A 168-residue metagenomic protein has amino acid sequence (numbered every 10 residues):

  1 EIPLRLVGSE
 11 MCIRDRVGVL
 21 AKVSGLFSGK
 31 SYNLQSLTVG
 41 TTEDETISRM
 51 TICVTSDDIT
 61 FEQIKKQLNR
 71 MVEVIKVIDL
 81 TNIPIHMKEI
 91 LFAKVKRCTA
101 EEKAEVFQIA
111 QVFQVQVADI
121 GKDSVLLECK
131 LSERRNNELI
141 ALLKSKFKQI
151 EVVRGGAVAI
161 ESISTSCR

Functional and structural regions predicted by a protein language model:
E1-G8: Single conserved hydrophobic/aromatic residue that forms the stacking wall/gate of nucleotide- or nucleobase-binding
S9-E10, R14-R49, S56-R168: Long, contiguous binding/interaction regions
